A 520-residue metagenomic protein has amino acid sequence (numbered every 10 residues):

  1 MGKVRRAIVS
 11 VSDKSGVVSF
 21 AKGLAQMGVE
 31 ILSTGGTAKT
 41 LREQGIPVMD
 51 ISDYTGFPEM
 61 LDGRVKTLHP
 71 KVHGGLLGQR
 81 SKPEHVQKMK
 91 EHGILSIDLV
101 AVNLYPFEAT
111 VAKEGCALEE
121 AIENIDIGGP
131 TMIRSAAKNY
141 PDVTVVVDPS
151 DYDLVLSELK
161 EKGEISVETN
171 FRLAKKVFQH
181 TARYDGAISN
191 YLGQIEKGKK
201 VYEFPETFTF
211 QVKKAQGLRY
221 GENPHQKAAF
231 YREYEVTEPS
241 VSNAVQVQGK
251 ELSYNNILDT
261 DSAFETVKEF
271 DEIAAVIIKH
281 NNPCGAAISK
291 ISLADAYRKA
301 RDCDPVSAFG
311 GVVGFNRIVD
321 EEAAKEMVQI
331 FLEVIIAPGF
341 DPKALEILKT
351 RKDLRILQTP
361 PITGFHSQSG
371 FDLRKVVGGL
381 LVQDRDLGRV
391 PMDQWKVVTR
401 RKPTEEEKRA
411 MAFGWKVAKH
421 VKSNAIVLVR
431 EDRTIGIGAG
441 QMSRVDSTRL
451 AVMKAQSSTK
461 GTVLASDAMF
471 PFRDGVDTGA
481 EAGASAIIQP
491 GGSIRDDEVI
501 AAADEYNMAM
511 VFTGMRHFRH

Functional and structural regions predicted by a protein language model:
M1-Y54: N-terminal glycine-/serine-/threonine-rich phosphate-binding loop
G2-V9, F20, L99, D185-G186 (+1 more regions): ATP-dependent carboxylate/acyl-activation modules
G36-P106: Glycine-rich nucleotide/cofactor/substrate-binding loop typically near the N-terminus or early in the first domain
T37-T40, T55-L61, F107-A109, T131-R134 (+6 more regions): Short gly/pro/ser/thr-enriched loop/turn and capping motifs at secondary-structure boundaries
R80-P130, R134-A137, K396-E405: Active-site/ligand-binding-proximal alpha/beta "capping" segment
M132, N139-Y152, L173: Mobile "lid/hinge" segments at catalytic clefts and subdomain interfaces of large enzymes
P149-S150, L154-F204: Non-catalytic interaction/clamp surfaces of large macromolecular machines
